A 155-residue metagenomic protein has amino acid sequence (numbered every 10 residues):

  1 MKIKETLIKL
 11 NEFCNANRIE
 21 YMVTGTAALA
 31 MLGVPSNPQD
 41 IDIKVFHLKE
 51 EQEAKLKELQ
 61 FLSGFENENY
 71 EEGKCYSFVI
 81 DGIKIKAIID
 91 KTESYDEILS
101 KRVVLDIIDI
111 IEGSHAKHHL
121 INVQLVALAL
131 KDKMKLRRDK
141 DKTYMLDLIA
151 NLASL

Functional and structural regions predicted by a protein language model:
M1-L155: Compositionally biased terminal segments of proteins
